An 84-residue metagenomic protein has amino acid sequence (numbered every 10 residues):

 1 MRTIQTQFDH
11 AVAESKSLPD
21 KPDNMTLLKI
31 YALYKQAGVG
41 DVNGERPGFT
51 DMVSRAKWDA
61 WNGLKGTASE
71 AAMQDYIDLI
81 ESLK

Functional and structural regions predicted by a protein language model:
M1-K84: A charge-rich, low-complexity, intrinsically flexible signal that marks solvent-exposed coils, linkers, repeats
